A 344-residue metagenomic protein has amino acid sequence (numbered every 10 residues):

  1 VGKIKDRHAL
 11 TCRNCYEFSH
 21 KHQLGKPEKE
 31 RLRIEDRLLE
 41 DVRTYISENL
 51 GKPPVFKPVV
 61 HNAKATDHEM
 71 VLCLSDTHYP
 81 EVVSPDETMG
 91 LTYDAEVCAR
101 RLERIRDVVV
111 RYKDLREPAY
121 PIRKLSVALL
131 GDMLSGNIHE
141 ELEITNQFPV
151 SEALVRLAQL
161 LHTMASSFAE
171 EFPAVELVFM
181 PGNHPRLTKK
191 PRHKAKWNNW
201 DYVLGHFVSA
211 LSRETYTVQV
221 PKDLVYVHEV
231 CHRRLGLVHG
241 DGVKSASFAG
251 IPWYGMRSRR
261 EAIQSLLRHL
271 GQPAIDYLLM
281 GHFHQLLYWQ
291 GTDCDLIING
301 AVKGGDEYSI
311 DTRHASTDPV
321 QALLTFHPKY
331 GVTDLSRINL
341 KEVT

Functional and structural regions predicted by a protein language model:
V1-S19: BZIP DNA-binding basic region
H20-T163: N-terminal active-site segment of His-dependent metallophosphoesterases
K52-A63, I144-L177, P181, P185-H232: Extended active-site neighborhood of metal-dependent phosphoesterases/phosphodiesterases
E69-V71, K124-S126, E176, R233-L235 (+1 more regions): Structural motif
D76, D132, L161, G182 (+3 more regions): Divalent metal-coordination and catalytic microenvironments
V83-S84, G136-L142, F179, L187-H193 (+1 more regions): A short acidic (Asp/Glu
R116-K124, A169-V175, Q272-P273: Short helix-terminating capping/connector loops at secondary-structure junctions
A169, K196-Y202, H206-L224, C231-G236 (+1 more regions): Conserved beta-sheet core of the metallophosphoesterase superfamily
